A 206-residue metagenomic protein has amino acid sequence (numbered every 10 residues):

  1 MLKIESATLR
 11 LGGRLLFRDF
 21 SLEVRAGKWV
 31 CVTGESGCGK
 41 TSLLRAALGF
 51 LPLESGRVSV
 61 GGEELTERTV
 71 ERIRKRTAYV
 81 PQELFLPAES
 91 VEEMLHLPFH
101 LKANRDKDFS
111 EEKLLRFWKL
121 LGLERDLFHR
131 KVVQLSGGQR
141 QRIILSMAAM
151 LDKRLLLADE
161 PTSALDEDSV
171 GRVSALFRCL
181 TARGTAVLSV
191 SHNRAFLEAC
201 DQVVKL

Functional and structural regions predicted by a protein language model:
T33-E35: The feature captures the beta-strand-to-loop junction immediately N-terminal to the Walker
L48: Helix-to-loop junction immediately C-terminal to a conserved catalytic motif
G56-E64, I73: Conserved ABC transporter NBD signature motif
E89-R105: Q-loop/switch helix immediately C-terminal to the Walker
F109-L127: Conserved ABC ATPase "signature" region
K131-L135, Q139: Conserved ABC ATPase signature
A148-A149: ABC ATPase C-loop
L156-E160: Catalytic Walker B motif of ABC-type/P-loop ATPase nucleotide-binding domains
